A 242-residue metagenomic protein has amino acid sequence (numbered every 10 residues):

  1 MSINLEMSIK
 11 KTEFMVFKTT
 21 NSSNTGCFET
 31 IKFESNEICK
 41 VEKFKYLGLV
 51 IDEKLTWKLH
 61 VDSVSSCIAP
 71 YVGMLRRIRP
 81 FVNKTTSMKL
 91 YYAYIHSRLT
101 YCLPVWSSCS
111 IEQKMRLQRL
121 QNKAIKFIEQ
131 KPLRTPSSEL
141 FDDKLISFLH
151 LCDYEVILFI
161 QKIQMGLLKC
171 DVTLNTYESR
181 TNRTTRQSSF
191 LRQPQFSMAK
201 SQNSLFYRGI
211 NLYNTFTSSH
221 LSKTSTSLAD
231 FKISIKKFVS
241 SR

Functional and structural regions predicted by a protein language model:
M1-S8, E13, S22, L90 (+1 more regions): Short, charged alpha-helical motifs in flexible N/C-terminal segments and linkers
L5-E42: Short, conserved micro-motifs composed of acidic
S35-P104: Basic, alpha-helical interaction scaffolds
L55-V64, I78-K89, S107-L117, D143-L149 (+2 more regions): Conserved, non-catalytic sequence blocks in retroelement Pol enzymes and Pol-derived host proteins
W57, V64, Y71, Y91 (+7 more regions): Alpha-helical interaction elements in eukaryotic regulators
S97-Q113, Q118, N203-R242: Charged boundary/loop elements
K169-S204, R208: Amphipathic alpha-helical
